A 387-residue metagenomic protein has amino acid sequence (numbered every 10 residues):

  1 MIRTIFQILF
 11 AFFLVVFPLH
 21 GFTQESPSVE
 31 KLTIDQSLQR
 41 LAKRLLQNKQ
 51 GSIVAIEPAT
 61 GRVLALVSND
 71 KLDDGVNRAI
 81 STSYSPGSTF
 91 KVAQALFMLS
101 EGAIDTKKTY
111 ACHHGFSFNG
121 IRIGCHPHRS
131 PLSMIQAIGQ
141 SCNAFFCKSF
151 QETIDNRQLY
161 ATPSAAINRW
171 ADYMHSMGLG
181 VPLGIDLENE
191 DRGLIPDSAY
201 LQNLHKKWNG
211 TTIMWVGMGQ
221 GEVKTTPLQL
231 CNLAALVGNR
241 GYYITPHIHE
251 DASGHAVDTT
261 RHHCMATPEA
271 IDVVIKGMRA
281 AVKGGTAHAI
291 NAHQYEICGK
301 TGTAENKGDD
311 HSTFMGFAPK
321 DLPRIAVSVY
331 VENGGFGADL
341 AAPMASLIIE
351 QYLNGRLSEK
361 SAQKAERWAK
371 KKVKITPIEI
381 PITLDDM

Functional and structural regions predicted by a protein language model:
M1-L9: Bacterial N-terminal signal peptides that target proteins for export
I8-P18: Bacterial N-terminal signal peptides
G21-T23: Boundary at the C-terminal end of the N-terminal hydrophobic targeting segment
S28-E57: Beta-lactamase-like hydrolase cores
V29, G51-I53, E57-T82, L99-G337 (+1 more regions): Beta-lactam-recognizing serine transpeptidase/beta-lactamase-like catalytic domain environment
G87-L96: Active/ligand-binding-proximal structured segments within catalytic/core domains that scaffold catalytic residues
L230, G337-I349: Short, charged, low-complexity patches
A256-T260, M344-M387: Short, gly/Ser/Thr-rich active-site loops of penicillin-recognizing serine hydrolases
